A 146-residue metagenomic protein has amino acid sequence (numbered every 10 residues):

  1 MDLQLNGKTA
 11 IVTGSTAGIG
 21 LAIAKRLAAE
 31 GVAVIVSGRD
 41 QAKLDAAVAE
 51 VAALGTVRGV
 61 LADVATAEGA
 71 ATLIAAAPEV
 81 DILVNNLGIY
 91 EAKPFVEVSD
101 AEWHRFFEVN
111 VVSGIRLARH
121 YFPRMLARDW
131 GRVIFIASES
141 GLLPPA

Functional and structural regions predicted by a protein language model:
T9, T16-G18: Conserved glycine-rich cofactor-binding loop
V32-A46: Conserved glycine-rich Rossmann-like NAD(P)H-binding loop of the short-chain dehydrogenase/reductase
Q41-A42, L61-T72, D100: The beta1-alpha1 cofactor-binding region of Rossmann-like NAD(H)/NADP(H)-dependent oxidoreductases
L87-E91: Conserved NAD(P)H cofactor-binding loop of Rossmann-fold oxidoreductase domains
P94-F95, E102-H104: Substrate-binding pocket helix/loop in short-chain dehydrogenase/reductase
A118-R119: A short, exposed helix-loop element centered on a Lys and neighboring polar residues
S138: Residue(s) in the substrate-gating loop at a strand-loop-helix junction that position the organic substrate next
